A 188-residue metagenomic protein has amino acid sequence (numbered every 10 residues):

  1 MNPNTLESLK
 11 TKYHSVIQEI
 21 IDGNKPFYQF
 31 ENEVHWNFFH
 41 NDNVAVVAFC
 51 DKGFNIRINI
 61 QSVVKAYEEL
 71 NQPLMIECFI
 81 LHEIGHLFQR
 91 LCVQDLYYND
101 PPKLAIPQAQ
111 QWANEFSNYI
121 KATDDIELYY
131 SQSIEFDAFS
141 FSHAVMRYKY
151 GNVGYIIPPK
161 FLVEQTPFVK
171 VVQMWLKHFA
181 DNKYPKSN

Functional and structural regions predicted by a protein language model:
M1-N2, I21-F30, Q94-Y97, Y148-I157: Surface-exposed helix-capping loop/turn segments at secondary-structure junctions
M1-N4, H35-N41: Hydrophobic or amphipathic, alpha-helical segments that drive membrane association/targeting
L6-F30, L70: Zn2+-dependent metallopeptidase catalytic core
I17, N32-W36, F54-I58, I80-L81: Hydrophobic beta-strand residues in large extracellular and virion-surface proteins
F39-L74, L87-L91: Active-site scaffold of zinc-dependent metalloenzymes
M75-E83: Short alpha-helical catalytic segment bearing the HExxH-like zincin motif of zinc-dependent metalloproteases
E83-P101: Catalytic Zn2+-binding segment of zinc metalloproteases
D100-Y184: Metalloprotease/metallohydrolase-associated module, dominated by Zn2+-dependent proteases
